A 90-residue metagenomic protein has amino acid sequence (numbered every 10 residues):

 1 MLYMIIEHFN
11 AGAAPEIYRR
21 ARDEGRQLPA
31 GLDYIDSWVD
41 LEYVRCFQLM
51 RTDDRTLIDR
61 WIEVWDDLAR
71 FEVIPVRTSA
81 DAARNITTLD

Functional and structural regions predicted by a protein language model:
M1-I35, V39-R45, D53-T56, R77-D90: Short S/T/G/P-rich N-terminal loop/turn motif that feeds into the first structured element of a domain
A13-A14, D67-A69: A short local loop/turn or secondary-structure capping micro-motif enriched for an aromatic residue
R20-A21, I58-D67: Short amphipathic alpha-helices in soluble, non-transmembrane regions that often serve as interface/regulatory elements
R51-T52, V64: Conserved catalytic core of Hanks-type protein kinase domains
L68-S79: Conserved short beta-strand edge segments in small beta-sheet-based binding/regulatory domains
